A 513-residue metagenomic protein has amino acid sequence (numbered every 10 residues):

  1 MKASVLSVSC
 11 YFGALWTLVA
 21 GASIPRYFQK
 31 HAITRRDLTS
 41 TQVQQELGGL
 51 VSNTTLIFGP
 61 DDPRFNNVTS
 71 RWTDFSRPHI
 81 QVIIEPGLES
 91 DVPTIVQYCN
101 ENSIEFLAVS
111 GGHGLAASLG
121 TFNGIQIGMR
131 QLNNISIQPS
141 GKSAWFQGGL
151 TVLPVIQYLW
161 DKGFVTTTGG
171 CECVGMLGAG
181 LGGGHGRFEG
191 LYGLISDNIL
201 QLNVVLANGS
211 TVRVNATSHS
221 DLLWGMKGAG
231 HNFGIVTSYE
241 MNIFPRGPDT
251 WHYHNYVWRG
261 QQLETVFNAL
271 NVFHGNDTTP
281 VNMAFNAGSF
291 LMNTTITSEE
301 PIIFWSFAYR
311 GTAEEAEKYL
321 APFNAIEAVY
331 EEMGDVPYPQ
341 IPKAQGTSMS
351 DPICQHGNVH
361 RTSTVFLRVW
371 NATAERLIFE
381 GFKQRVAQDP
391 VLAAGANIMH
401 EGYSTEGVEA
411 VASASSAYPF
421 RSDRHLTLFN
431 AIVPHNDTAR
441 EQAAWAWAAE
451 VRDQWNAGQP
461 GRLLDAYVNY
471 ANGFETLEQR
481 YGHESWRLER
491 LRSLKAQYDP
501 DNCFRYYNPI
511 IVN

Functional and structural regions predicted by a protein language model:
K2, Y11, L15-N513: Soluble FAD-dependent oxygen oxidases
